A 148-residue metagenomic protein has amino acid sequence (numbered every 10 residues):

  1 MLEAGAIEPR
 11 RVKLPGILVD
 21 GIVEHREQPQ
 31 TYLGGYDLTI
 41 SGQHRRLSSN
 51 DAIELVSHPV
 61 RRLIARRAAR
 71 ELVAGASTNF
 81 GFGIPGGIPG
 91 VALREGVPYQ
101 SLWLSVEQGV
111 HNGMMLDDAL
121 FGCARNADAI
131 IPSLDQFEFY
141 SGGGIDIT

Functional and structural regions predicted by a protein language model:
M1-S49, G113-T148: Conserved phosphate- and dinucleotide-binding cores of soluble alpha/beta proteins, encompassing both enzyme active
N50-P132: N-terminal active-site beta-alpha-beta segment that forms phosphate/nucleotide-binding and substrate-recognition loops
